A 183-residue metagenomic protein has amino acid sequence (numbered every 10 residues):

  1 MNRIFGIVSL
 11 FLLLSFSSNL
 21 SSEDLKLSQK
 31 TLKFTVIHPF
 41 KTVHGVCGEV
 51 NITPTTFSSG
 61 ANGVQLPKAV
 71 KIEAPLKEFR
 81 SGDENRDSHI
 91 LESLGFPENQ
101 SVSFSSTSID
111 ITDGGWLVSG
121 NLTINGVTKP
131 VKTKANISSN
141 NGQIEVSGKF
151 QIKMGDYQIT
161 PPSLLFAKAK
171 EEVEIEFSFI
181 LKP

Functional and structural regions predicted by a protein language model:
N2-S9: Sec-dependent signal peptide recognition, specifically the positively charged N-region followed immediately by
S15-S18: N-terminal signal peptide c-region/cleavage motif recognized by signal peptidases
L20-P183: Low-complexity, acidic/polar, glycine-enriched regions of mature
